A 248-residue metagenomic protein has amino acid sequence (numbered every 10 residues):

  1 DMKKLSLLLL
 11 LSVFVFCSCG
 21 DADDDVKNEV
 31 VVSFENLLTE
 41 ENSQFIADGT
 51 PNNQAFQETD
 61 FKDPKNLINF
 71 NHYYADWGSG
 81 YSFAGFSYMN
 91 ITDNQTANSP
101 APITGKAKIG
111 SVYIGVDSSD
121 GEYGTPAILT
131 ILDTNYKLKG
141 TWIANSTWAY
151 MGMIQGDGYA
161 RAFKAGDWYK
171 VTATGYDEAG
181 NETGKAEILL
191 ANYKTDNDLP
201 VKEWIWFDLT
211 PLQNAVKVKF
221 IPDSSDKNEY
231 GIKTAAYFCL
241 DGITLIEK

Functional and structural regions predicted by a protein language model:
K3-L9, V13-E40, E247-K248: Bacterial Sec-dependent N-terminal signal peptides
V26-A127, D133: N-terminal targeting leaders for non-cytosolic proteins
L37-T39, F45-A47, I91-T92, Y150 (+2 more regions): Buried hydrophobic residues that stabilize the cores of well-folded domains
E41-Q44, S146-M151, D226-E229: Short catalytic/ligand-binding loop motif for oxyanion handling, primarily in non-cytosolic enzymes, centered on
D133-G140, N214-A215: Extended extracellular/luminal ectodomain segments enriched in beta-structured repeat modules
W142-A144: Short edge beta-strand/loop segments characteristic of extracellular beta-sandwich folds
G152-V171: Short coil-to-beta strand junction motifs in C2/discoidin
V171-K248: Terminal, low-complexity interaction segments
